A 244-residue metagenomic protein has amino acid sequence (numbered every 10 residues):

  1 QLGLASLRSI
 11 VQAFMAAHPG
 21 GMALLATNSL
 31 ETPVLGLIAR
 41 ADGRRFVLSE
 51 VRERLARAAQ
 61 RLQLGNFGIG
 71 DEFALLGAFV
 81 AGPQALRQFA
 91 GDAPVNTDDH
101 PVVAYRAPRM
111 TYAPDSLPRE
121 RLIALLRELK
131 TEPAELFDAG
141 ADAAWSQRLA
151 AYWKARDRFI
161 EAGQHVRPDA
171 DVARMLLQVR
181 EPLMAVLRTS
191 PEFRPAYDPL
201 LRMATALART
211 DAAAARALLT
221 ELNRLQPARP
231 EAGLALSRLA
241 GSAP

Functional and structural regions predicted by a protein language model:
G3-L25: Conserved Class I S-adenosyl-L-methionine
A23-A185, S190-P195, P199: Soluble small-group transferase modules, centered on the S-adenosyl donor enzyme superfamily
Q164, M203-A206, L239-S242: TPR/TPR-like alpha-solenoid repeats
R167-D171, A204-D211, P230: Short coil/turn linking the two alpha-helices of tandem helical-hairpin repeats
M175-V186, D211-N223, P244: Alpha-helical repeat scaffolds
R180, L200, R216, L236-S237: Heptad-repeat amphipathic alpha-helical coiled-coil interaction surface used for oligomerization/assembly
P191-D198, L225-L236: Boundary/linker segments of alpha-helical solenoid repeat arrays
